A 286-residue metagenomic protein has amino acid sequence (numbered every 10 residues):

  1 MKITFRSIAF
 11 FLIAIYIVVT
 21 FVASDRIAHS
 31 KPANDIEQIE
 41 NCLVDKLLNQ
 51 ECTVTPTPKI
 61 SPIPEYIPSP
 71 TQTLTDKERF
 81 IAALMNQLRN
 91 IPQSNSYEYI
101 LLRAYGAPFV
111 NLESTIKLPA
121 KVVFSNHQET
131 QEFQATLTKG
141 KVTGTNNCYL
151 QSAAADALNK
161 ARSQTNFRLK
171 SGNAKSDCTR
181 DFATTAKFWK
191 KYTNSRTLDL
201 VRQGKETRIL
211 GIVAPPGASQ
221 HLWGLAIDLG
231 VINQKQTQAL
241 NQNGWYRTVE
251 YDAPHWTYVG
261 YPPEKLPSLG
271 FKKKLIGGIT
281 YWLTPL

Functional and structural regions predicted by a protein language model:
K2-C178, F182-L286: Extracytoplasmic cell-surface/polysaccharide-interacting catalytic and binding patches
